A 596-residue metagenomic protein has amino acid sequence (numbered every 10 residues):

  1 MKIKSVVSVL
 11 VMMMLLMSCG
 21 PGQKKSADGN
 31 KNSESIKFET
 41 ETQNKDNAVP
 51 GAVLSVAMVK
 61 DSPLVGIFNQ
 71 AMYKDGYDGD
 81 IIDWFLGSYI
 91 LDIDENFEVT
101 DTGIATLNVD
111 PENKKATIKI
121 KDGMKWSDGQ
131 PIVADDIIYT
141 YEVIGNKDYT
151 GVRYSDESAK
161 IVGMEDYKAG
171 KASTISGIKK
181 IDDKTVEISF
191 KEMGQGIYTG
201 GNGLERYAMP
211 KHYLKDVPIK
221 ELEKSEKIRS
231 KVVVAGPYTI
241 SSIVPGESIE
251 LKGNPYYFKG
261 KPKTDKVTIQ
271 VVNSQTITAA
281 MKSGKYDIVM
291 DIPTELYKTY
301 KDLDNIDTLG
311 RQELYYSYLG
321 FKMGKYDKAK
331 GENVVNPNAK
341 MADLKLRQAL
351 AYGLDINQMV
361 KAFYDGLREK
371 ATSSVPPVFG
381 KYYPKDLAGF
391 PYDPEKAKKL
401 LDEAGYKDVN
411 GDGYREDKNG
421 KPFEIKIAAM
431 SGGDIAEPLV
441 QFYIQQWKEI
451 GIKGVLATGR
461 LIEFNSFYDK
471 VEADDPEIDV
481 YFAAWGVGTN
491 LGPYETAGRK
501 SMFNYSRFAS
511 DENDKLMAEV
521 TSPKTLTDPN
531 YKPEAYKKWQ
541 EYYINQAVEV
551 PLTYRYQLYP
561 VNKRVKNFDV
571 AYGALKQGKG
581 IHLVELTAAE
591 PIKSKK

Functional and structural regions predicted by a protein language model:
L54-P111, V233: N-terminal lobe/hinge region of extracytoplasmic solute-binding protein
A105-R153, A280, A339-M341: Aromatic- and charge-enriched surface segment that lines or borders ligand/interaction sites
Y154-D216: Surface-exposed binding/hinge segments that line and control ligand-binding clefts or catalytic entry sites
N202-K261, K266, P394-E395, K399 (+1 more regions): Gly/Pro-rich hinge or "lid" segments in bacterial periplasmic/extracellular proteins
E223-R229, G253-T299, K453, L461-I462: Ligand-site clamp/hinge motif
P245, K407-A484, Q557: Ligand/substrate-recognition segments at binding pockets and active sites
K252, N338-Q445, I592-K595: Append "and occasionally in soluble cytosolic enzymes with long acidic Gly/Pro-rich linkers
P255, A351-Y383, I435, L439-I444 (+1 more regions): Detector for C-terminal structural segments
